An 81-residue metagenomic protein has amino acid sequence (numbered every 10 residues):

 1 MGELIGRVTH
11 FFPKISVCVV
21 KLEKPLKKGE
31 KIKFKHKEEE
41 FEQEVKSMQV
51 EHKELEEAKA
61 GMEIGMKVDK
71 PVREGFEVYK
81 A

Functional and structural regions predicted by a protein language model:
G2-A81: Beta-strand/loop-dominated core regions that host nucleotide or nucleotide-derived cofactor-binding catalytic loops
